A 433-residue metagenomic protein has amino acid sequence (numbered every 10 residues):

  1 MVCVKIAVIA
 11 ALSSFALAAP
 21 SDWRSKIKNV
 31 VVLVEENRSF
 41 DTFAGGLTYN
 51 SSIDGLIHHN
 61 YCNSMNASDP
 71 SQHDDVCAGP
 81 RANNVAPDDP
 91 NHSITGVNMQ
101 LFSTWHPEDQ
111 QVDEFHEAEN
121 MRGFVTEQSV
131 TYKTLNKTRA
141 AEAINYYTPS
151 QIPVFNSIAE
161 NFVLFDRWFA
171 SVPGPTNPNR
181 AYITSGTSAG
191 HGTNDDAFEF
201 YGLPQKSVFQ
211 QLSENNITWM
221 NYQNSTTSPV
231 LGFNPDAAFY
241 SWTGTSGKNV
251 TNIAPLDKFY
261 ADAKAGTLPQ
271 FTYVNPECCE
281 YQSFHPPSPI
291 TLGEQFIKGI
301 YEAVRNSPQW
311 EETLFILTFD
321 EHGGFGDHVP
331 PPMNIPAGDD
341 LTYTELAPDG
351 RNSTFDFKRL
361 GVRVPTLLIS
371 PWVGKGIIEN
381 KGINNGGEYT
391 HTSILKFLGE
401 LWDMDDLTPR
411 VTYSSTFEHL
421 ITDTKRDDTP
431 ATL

Functional and structural regions predicted by a protein language model:
M1-P20: Fungal secretory targeting signals
A18-L433: N-terminal pro-sequences and low-complexity stem/linker regions of secreted or lumenal proteins
